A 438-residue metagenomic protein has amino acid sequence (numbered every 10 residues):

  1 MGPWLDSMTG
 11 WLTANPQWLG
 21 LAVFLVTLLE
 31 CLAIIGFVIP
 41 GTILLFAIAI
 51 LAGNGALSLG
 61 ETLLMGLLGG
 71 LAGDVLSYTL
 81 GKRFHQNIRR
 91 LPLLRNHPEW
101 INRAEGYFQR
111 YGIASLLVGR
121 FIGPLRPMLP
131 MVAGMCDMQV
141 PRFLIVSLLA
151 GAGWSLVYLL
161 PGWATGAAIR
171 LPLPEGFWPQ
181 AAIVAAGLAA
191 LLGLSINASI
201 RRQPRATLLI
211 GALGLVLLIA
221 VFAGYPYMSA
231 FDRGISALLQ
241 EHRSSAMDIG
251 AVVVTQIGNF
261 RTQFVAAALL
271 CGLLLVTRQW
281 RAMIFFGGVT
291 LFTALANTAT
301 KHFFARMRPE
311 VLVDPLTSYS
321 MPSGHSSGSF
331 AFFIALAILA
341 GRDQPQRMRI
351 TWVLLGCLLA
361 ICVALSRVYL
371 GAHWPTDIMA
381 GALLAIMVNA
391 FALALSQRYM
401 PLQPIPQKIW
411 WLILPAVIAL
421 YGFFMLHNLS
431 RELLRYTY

Functional and structural regions predicted by a protein language model:
M1-L25, G55-M131, M135-C136, R142 (+5 more regions): Membrane-interfacial helix-loop-helix
M1-V26, P204-T262, A266, H302-V313 (+1 more regions): N-terminal transmembrane-helix/juxtamembrane module of multi-pass inner/ER membrane proteins
L25-I43, G119, Y319-M321, A364-V368: Transmembrane alpha-helix interface/packing and boundary motifs in multi-pass membrane proteins, characterized by
L45, A49, M65, G69 (+16 more regions): Alpha-helical transmembrane segments in multi-pass membrane proteins
Q86-R90, E105, Q109, S229-L238 (+2 more regions): Membrane-interface loops
L129, M135-D137, P141-G151, S155-V157 (+1 more regions): Membrane-embedded catalytic cores of phosphoryl/pyrophosphoryl-handling enzymes
A152-G211: Transmembrane helix-loop-helix hairpins in multi-pass inner-membrane proteins
Q180-N197, L209-A223, A268-L273, I413-H427: Hydrophobic core of alpha-helical transmembrane segments in multi-pass integral membrane proteins
